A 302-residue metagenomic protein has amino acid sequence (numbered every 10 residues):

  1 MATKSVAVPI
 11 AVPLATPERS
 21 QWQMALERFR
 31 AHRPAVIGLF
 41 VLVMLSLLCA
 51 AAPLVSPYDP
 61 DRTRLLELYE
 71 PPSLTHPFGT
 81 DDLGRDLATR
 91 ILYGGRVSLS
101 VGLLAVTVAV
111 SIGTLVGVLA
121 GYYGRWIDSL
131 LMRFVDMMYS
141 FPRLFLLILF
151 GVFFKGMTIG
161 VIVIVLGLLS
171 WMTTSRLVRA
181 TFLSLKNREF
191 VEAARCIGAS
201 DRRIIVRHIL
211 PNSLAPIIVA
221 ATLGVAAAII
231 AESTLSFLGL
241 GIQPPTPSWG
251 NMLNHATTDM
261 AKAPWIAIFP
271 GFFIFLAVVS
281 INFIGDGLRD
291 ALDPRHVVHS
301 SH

Functional and structural regions predicted by a protein language model:
M1-T114, V118-L119, R125-W126, S140 (+6 more regions): Gly/Trp-centered helix-boundary motif
A35-L39, S129, F145-I148, I162-V163 (+3 more regions): Hydrophobic/aromatic positions within or immediately flanking transmembrane alpha-helices of multi-pass small-molecule
A51, W171-T174, S233-T234: Transmembrane alpha-helical segments that form the membrane-embedded catalytic/substrate-channel core of multi-pass
P77, D81, L87, S111-R188 (+1 more regions): Generic hydrophobic transmembrane alpha-helix motif, especially the helices
L87-G94, F134, V178, F182 (+7 more regions): Short hydrophobic alpha-helical segments within the ABC transporter permease transmembrane module
G102, T173-R176, N251, G271: Short hydrophobic/aromatic, small-residue-rich stretches within specific transmembrane helices of secondary active
V106-T107, G167-S170, A180-T181, A220-V225 (+1 more regions): Residue-level hotspots within the lipid-embedded alpha helices of multi-pass solute transporters
F150-F154, L166, T181-F182, L223-G224 (+2 more regions): Glycine-rich helix-loop "coupling/hinge" segments at transmembrane-helix boundaries in multipass transporters
